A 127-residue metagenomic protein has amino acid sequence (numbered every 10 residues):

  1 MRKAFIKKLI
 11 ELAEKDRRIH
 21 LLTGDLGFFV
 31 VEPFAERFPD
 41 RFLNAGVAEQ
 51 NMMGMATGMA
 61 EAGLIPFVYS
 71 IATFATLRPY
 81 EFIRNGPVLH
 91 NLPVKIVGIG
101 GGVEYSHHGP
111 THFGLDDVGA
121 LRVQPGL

Functional and structural regions predicted by a protein language model:
M1-L127: Thiamine diphosphate
